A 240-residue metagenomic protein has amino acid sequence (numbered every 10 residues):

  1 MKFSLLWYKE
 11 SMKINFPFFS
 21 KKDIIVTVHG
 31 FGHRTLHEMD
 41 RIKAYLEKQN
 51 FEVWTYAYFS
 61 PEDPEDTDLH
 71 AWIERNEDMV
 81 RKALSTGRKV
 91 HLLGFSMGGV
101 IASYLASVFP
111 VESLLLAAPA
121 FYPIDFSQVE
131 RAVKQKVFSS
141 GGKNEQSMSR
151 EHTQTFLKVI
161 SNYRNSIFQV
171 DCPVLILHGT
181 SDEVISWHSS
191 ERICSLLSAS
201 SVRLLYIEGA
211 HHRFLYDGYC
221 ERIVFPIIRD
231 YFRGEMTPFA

Functional and structural regions predicted by a protein language model:
L5-P61: Short, surface-exposed "cap/lid" segments of acyl-processing enzymes
G30-F31, S96, A120, T180: Residue-level signal for short, function-critical loop segments
L46, L105-A106: Aromatic pocket-lining residues of Rossmann-like dinucleotide-binding sites
F59-E62, I207-F214: Histidine-bearing beta->alpha loop at or near hydrolase active sites
F59-T86: Catalytic nucleophile-loop/oxyanion-hole region of alpha/beta-hydrolase and closely related hydrolase-like folds
L92-G94, A117: Short beta-strand immediately N-terminal to the catalytic nucleophile in serine-hydrolase-like folds
G94-A102: Gly/Ala-rich beta-loop-alpha elbow adjacent to hydrolase catalytic centers
V111-S201, Y206-H211, E221-A240: The alpha/beta-hydrolase serine catalytic core
